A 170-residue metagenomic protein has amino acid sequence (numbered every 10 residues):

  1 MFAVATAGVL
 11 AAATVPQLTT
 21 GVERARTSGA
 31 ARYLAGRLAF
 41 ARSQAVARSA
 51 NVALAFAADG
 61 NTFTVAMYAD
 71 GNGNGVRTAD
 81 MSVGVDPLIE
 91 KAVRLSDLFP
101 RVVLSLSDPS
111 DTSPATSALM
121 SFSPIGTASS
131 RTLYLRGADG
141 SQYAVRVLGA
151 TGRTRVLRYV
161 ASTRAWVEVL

Functional and structural regions predicted by a protein language model:
M1-F2, V9, A13-A39, S43 (+2 more regions): N-terminal helix-rich module
